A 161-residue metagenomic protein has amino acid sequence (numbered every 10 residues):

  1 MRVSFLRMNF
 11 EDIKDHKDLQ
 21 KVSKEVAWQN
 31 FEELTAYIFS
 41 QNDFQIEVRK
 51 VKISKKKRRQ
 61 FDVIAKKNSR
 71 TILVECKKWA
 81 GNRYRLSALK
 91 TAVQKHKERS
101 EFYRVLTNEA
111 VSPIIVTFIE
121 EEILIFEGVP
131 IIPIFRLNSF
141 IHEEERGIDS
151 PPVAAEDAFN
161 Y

Functional and structural regions predicted by a protein language model:
M1-Y161: Intrinsically disordered, low-complexity Ser/Thr/Pro/Gly-rich regulatory segments
